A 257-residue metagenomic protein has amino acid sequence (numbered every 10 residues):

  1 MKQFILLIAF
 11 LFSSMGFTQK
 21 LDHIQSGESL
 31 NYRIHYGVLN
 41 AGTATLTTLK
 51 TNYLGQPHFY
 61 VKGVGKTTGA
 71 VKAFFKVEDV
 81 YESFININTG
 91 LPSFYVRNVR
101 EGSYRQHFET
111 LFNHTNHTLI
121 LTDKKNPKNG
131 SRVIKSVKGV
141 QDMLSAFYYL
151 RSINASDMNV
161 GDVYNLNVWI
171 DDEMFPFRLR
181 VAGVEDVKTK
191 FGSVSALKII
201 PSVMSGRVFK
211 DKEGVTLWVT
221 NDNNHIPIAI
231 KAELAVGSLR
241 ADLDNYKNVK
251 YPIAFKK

Functional and structural regions predicted by a protein language model:
F4-S13: Sec-dependent N-terminal signal peptides
F12-K20: Bacterial Sec-dependent signal peptides at the C-terminal "C-region" and cleavage site
S13, L144, Y148-N154, E185 (+1 more regions): Generic secondary-structure transition motif, activating predominantly at the C-termini of alpha-helices
Q19-H114, A155-K257: Acidic, serine/threonine-rich low-complexity disordered tracts
F108-I153: Hydrophobic, well-structured mid-protein blocks that either form specific transmembrane helices
